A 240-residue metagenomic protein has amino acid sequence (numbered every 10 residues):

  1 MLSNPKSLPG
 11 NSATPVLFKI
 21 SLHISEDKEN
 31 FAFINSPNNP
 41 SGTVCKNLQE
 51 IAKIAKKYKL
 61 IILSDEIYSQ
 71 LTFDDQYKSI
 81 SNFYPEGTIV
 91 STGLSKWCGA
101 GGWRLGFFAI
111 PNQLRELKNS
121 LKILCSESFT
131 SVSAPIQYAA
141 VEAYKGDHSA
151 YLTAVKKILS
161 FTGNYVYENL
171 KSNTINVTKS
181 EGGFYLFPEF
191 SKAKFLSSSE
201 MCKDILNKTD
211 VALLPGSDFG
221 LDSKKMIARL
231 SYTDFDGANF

Functional and structural regions predicted by a protein language model:
N4, L8-D75: Active-site phosphate-binding strand-loop segment of PLP-dependent enzymes
I54-Y58, N173, T209: Helix C-cap/helix->beta junction micro-motif
E86-K157, Y167-E168: Conserved core segment of the aminotransferase class I/II
V141, K157-Y167, V177-F190, K224-M226: Conserved glycine-rich beta-strand-loop-beta hairpin in the small C-terminal domain of fold type I
K194-E200, G237-F240: Short, conserved charged micro-motifs
D204-L213, F219-F240: PLP-dependent enzyme catalytic core of the Aspartate aminotransferase-like
